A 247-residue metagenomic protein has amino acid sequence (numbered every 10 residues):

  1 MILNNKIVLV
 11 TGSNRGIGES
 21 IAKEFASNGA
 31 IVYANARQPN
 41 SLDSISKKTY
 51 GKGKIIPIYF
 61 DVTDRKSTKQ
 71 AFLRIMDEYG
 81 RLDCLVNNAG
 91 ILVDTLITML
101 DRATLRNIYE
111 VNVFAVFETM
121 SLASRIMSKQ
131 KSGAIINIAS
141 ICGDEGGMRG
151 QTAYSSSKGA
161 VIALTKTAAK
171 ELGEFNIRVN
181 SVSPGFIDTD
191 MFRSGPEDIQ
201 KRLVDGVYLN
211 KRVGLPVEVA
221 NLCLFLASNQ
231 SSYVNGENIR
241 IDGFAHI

Functional and structural regions predicted by a protein language model:
N14-R15: Conserved glycine-rich cofactor-binding loop
I91, T98-E118, S132, I136 (+1 more regions): Catalytic Tyr-X3-Lys loop
L96-I97, T104-Y109, F192, Q200-V204: Substrate-binding pocket helix/loop in short-chain dehydrogenase/reductase
M120, S157, T165: Active-site helix of classical SDR
S140: Residue(s) in the substrate-gating loop at a strand-loop-helix junction that position the organic substrate next
E145, L224, N235-I247: Short C-terminal tail/terminal secondary-structure segment of NAD(P)H-dependent dehydrogenase/reductase domains
G173-R178, V234-G236: Short, small/polar-rich loop/turn modules that mediate ligand/substrate recognition or access, typified
Y208-V219: A conserved structural motif in NAD(P)-dependent oxidoreductases
